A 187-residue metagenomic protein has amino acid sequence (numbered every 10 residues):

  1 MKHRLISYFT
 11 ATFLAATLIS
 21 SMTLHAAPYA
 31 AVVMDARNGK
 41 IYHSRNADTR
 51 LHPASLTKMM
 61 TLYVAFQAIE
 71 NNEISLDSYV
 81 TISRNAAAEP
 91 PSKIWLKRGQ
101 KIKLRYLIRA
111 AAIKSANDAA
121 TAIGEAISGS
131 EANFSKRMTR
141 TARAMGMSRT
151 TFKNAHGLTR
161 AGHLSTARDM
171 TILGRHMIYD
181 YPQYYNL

Functional and structural regions predicted by a protein language model:
M1-T12: Bacterial N-terminal signal peptides that target proteins for export
T10-S21: Bacterial N-terminal signal peptides
M22-R168, R175-P182: Active-site-adjacent loops and short helices of periplasmic peptidoglycan-processing enzymes
Y184-L187: A penicillin-recognizing enzyme superfamily signal
